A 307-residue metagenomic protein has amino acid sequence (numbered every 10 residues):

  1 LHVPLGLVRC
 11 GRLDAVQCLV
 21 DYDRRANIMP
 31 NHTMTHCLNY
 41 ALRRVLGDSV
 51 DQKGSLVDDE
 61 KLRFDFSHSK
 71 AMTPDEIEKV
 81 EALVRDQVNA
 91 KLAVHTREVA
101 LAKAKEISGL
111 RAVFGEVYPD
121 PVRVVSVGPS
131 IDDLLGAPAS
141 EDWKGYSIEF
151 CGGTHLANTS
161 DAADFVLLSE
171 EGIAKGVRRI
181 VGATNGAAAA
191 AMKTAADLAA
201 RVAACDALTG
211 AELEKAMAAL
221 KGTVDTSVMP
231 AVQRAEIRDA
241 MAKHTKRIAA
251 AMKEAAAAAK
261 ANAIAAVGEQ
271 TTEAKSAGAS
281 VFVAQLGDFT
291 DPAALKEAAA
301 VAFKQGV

Functional and structural regions predicted by a protein language model:
L1-Q17, D23, A299: Conserved nucleotide-binding/hydrolysis modules and their immediate coupling elements across P-loop/ASCE NTPase motors
V3-P4, C18-R24, K61-K70, G182 (+1 more regions): Short, hydrophobic beta-strand segments
G6-R9, P30-N31, K53-V57, V113-E116 (+7 more regions): Replace "in large, NTP-powered and nucleic-acid-processing enzymes" with "in large, NTP-powered factors and other
C10-R12, Y22, D58-E60, A90 (+7 more regions): Short flexible coil/turn linkers enriched for glycine and charged/polar residues that connect secondary-structure
L13-F66, V177: Active/ligand-binding-proximal structured segments within catalytic/core domains that scaffold catalytic residues
H36-L38, F64, V124, G153 (+2 more regions): Divalent metal-coordination and catalytic microenvironments
S49, D59, T159-V307: Terminal appendage regions of diverse proteins
F66-I173: Non-catalytic interaction/regulatory segments
